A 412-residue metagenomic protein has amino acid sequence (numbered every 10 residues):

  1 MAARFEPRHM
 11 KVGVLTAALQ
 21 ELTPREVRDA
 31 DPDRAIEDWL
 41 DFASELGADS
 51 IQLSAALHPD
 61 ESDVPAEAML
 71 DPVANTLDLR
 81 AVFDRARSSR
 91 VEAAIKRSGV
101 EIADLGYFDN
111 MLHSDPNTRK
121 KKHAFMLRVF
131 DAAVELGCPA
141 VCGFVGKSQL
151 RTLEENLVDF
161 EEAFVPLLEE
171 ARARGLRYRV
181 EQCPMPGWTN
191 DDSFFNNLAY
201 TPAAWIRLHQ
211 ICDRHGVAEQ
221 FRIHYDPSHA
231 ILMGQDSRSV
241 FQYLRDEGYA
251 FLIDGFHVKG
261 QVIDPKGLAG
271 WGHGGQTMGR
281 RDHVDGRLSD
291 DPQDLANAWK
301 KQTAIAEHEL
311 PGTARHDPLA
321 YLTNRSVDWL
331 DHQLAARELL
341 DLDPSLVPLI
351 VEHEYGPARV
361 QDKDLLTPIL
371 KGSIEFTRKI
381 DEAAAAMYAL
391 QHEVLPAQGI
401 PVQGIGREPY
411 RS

Functional and structural regions predicted by a protein language model:
M1-P139, E154, V165, E169-R172 (+5 more regions): N-terminal pre-domain/capping segments
H9, Q20-E26, D33, I51 (+4 more regions): Acidic/histidine-rich catalytic cores of soluble enzymes
A48, I102, A250-I253, L346: Core-facing hydrophobic residues within beta-strands of well-ordered domains
Q52, D104-G106, C142, R179 (+2 more regions): Conserved beta-strand positions in the central sheet of alpha/beta enzyme cores
A55, V145, G260, H353: Short secondary-structure boundary segments
V100-H113, C142-L150, L176-R179, P184-G187: Substrate-binding cleft and catalytic face of glycoside hydrolase catalytic domains, especially the flexible beta-alpha
R245, Y321-P344: A short, acidic, amphipathic alpha-helical segment used as a generic capping/interface helix at domain edges
L349-G356: Short acidic/histidine-rich active-site segments
